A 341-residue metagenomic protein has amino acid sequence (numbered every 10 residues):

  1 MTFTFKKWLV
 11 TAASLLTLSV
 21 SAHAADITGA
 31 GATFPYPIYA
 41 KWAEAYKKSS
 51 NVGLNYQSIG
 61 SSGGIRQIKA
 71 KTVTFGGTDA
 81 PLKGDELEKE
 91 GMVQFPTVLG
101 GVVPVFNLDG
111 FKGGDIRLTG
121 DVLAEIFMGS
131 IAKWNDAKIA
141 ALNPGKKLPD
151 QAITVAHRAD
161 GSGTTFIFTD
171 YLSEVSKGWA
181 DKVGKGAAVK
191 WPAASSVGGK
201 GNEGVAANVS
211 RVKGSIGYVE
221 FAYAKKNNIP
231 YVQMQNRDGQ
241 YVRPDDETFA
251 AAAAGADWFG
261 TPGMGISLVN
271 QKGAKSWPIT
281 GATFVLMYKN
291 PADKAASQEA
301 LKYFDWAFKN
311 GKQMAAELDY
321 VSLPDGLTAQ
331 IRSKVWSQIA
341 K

Functional and structural regions predicted by a protein language model:
M1-V10: Bacterial N-terminal signal peptides that target proteins for export
K7-W8, V20-A24: Sec/Tat signal peptide C-region and signal peptidase I cleavage site
L15-L16: Repetitive helical segments and hydrophobic/amphipathic motifs
A24-K341: Flexible loop/hinge segments at secondary-structure junctions
